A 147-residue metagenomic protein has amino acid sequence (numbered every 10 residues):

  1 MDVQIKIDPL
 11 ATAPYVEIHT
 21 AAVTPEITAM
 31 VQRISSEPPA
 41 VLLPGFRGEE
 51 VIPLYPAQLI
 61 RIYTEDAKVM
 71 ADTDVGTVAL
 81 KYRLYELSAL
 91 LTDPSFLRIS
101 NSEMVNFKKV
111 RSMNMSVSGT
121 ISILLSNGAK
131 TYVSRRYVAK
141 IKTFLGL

Functional and structural regions predicted by a protein language model:
M1-A29: N-terminal regulatory/sensing modules of transcriptional regulators
T20, T73, R135: Pocket-edge structural micro-motifs
E26, K140-I141: Phosphate- and divalent-cation-binding pockets in alpha/beta enzyme and binding domains that engage nucleotide-derived
E26-S126, K130: Conserved binding/recognition cores within well-folded domains
K142-L147: Short hydrophobic/aromatic patches at helix-to-coil boundaries
